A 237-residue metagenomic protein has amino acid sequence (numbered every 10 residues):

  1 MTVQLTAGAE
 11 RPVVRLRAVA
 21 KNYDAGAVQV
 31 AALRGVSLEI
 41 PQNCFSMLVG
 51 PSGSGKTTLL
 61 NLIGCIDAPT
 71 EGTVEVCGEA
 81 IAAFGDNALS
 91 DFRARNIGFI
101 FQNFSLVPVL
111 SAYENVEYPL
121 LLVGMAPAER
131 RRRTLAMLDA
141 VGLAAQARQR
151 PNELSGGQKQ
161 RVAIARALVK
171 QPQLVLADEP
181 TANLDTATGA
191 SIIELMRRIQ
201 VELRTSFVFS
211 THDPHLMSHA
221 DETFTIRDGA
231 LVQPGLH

Functional and structural regions predicted by a protein language model:
M1-N22, Q233-H237: ABC-family P-loop ATPase nucleotide-binding domain
R11-I226: ABC family nucleotide-binding domain
T223-G235: H-loop (His-switch) and adjacent beta-strand-loop-beta switch element of ABC-type ATPase nucleotide-binding domains
